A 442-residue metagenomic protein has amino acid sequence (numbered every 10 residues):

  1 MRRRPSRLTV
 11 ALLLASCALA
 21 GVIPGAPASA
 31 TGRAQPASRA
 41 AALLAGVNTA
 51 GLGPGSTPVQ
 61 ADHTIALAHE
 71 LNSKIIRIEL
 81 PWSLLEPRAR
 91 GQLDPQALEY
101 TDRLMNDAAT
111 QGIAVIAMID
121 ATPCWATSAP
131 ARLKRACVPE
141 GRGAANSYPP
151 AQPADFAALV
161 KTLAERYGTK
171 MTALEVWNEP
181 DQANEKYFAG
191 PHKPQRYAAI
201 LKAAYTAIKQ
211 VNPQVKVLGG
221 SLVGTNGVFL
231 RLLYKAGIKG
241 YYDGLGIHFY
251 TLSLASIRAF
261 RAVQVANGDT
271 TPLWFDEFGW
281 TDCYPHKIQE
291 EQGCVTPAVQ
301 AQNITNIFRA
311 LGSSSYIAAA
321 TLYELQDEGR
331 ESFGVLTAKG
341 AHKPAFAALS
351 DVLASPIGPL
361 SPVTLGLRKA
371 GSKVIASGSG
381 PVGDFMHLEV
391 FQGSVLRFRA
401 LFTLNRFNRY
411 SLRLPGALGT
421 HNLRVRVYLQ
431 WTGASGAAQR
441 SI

Functional and structural regions predicted by a protein language model:
R2-A30: Secretory targeting and sorting signals
S56-Q60, E86-Y100, T127-G244, H248-D269 (+3 more regions): Active-site cleft segment of glycoside hydrolase catalytic domains centered on the general acid/base Glu
Q60-S83, D107, Q111-M118: Catalytic domains of carbohydrate-active enzymes, especially glycoside hydrolases
G312-P344: Aromatic/acidic polysaccharide-binding cleft in carbohydrate-active enzymes
A347-V374: Short, compositionally biased P/S/T/A/G/V-rich stretches that sit at domain boundaries
V374-G380: Aromatic/hydrophobic beta-strand junction motif of beta-rich domains
L396-F407: Solvent-exposed serine/threonine-rich low-complexity stretches and specific carbohydrate-binding patches
L414-H421: Surface-exposed, short loops/turns at beta-strand junctions within beta-sandwich domains
